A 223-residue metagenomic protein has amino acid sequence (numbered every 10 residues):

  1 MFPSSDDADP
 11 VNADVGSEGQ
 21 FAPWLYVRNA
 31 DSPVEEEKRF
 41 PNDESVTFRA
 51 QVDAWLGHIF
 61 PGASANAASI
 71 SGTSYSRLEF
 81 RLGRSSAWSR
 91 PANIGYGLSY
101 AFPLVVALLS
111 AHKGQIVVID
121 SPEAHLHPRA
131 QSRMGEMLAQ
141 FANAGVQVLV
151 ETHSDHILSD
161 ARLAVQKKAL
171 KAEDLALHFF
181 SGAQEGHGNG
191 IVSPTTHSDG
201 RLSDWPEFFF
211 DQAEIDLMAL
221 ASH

Functional and structural regions predicted by a protein language model:
M1-A101, A107, H112, T195-H223: Phosphate-coordinating catalytic segments in nucleotide- and nucleic-acid-processing enzymes
H58, E136-A144, L158-H223: RecA-like P-loop NTPase motor core
P103-V106, H156-D160: Short amphipathic alpha-helical face segments that pack within enzyme cores and frequently flank/anchor catalytic
K113-I116, G145-L149: Loop/turn-to-beta-strand initiation segments
I119-P122: Walker B catalytic motif
E151-H153: H-loop/switch region of ABC-family ATPase nucleotide-binding domains
